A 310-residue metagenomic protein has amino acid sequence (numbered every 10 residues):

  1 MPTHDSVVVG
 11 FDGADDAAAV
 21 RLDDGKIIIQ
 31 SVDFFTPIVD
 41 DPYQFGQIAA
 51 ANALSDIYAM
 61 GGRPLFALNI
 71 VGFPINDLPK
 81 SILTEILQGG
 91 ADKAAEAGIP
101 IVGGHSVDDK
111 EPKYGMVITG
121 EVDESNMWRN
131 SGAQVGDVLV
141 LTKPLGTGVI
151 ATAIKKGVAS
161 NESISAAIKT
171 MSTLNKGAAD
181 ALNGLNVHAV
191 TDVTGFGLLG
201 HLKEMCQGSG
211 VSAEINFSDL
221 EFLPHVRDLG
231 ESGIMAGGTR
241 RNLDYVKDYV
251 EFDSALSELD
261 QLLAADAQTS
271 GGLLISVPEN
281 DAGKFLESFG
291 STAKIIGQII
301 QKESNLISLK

Functional and structural regions predicted by a protein language model:
M1-A59, Q134-V140, P144, S291 (+1 more regions): N-terminal glycine-rich phosphate/pyrophosphate-binding loops that anchor nucleotide-derived ligands and cofactors
V7-V9, A17-V20, S55-Y58, A91 (+5 more regions): A generic local secondary-structure boundary/capping motif
V8, H105, S131, T142 (+5 more regions): Glycine- and other small-residue-rich loops at beta-strand/loop junctions that grip anionic moieties
A18-I29, S172-K176, L243-S254: Acidic-glycine-rich active-site phosphate/pyrophosphate-binding loop
L22-I38, R63-A159, Q298: Glycine-rich anion-binding loops of enzyme active sites
P42-L68, E85-E96, L174-N186, V193-M205: Small-aliphatic-rich amphipathic alpha-helix that forms the alpha element of a beta-alpha
I75-P100, V107-P112, G184-L185, V190-K310: Glycine-/charge-enriched secondary-structure boundary and capping motifs
V117-N126, N161-L182, L256-E258: Active-site glycine-rich loop that binds ribose-phosphate moieties when present
